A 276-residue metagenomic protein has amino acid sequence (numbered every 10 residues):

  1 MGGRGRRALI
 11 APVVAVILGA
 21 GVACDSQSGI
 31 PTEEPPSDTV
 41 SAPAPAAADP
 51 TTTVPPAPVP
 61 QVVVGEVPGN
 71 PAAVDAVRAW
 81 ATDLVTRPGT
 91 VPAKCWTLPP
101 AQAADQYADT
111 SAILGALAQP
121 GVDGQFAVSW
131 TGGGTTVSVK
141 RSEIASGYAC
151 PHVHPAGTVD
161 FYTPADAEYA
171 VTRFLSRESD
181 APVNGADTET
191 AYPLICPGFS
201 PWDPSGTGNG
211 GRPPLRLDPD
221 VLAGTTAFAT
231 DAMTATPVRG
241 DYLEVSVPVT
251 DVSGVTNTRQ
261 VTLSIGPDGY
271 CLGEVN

Functional and structural regions predicted by a protein language model:
M1-A15: N-terminal export and membrane-targeting signals
A20-A23: C-terminal motif of bacterial Sec signal peptides marking the signal peptidase cleavage site
D25-A47: Short, low-complexity, disordered segments immediately C-terminal to signal peptides in bacterial exported proteins
D25-Q27, A118-D166, S253-N276: Short beta-strand edge/turn micro-motifs at domain boundaries
V54-D109, G157-N209: Core segments of small alpha/beta cavity-forming domains
D109-G115: A cross-kingdom feature marking solvent-exposed beta-strand/loop segments within repeated, beta-rich binding/scaffold
G211-N276: Extracellularly exposed regions in secreted/surface proteins, prominently low-complexity, repeat-rich
